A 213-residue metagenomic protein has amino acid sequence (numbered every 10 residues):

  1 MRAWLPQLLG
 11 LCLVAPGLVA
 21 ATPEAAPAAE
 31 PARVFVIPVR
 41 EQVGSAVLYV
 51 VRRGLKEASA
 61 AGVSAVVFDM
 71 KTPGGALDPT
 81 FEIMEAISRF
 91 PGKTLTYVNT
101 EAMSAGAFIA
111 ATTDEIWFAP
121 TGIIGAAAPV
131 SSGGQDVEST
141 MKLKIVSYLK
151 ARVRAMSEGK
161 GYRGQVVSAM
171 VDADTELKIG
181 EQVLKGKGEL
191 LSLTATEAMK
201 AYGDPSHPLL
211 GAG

Functional and structural regions predicted by a protein language model:
M1-W4: Positively charged n-region of N-terminal signal peptides that target proteins for export
P6-G17: Bacterial N-terminal signal peptides
A20-G213: Soluble extramembrane regions of membrane proteins in the secretory/endomembrane system
